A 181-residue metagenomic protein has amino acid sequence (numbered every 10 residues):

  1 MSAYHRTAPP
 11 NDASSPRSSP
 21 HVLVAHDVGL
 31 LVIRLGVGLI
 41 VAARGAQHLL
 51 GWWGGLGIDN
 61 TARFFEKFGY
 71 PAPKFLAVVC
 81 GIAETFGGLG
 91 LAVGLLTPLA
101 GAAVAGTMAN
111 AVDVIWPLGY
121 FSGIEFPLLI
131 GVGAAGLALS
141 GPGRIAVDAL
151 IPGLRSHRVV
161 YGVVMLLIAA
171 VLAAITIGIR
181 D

Functional and structural regions predicted by a protein language model:
M1-H48, L96-D181: Extended, low-polarity transmembrane helix blocks
I40-C80, T107: Solvent-exposed, well-ordered loop and adjacent helix/strand elements within mature globular domains that form
I58, P71, G90-L91, A135: Alpha-helix boundary/capping detector
D59-N60, T85-F86, I130: A generic alpha-helix surface/boundary motif
F64-F65, C80, E84, L128 (+1 more regions): A sequence-level detector of short, solvent-exposed, charge-rich linear segments
F64-F68, F75, F86, F121 (+1 more regions): Phenylalanine-focused residue identity feature
A72-D113: Helix-adjacent hinge/juxtasegments
